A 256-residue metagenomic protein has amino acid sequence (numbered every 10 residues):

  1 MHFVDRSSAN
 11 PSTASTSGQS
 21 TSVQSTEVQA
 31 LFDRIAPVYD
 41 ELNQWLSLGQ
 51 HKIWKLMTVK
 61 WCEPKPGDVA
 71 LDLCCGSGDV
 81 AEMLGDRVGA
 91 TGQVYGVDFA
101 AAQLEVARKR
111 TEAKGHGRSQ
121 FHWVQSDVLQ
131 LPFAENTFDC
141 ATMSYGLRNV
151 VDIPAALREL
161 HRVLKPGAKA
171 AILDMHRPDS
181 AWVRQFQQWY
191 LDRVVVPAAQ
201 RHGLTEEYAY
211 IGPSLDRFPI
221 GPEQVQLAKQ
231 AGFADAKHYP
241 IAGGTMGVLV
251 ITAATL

Functional and structural regions predicted by a protein language model:
T26-E27, L173-L227, A231, K237: C-terminal alpha-helical "lid/dimerization" subdomain adjacent to the S-adenosyl-L-methionine
L48-D68, M83: Conserved alpha-helix/loop element of class I SAM-dependent methyltransferases that forms part of the SAM/SAH-binding
V69-Q130: Class I SAM-dependent methyltransferase SAM/SAH-binding core
G89, V150-V151, L164-K165: Helix-to-beta-strand junctions that scaffold the AdoMet/dcAdoMet cofactor pocket in Class I SAM-dependent enzymes
L129-C140: A short acidic, Gly/Pro-enriched loop at the edge of an enzyme's catalytic core that lines a small-molecule cofactor
D139-I153: A short SAM/SAH-binding and catalytic strip from SAM-dependent methyltransferases
P154-K169: A short glycine-rich, Lys/Arg-flanked "PGG" loop and its adjoining helix->strand segment in the class I
G232-A234, P240-L256: Core SAM-dependent methyltransferase catalytic element
